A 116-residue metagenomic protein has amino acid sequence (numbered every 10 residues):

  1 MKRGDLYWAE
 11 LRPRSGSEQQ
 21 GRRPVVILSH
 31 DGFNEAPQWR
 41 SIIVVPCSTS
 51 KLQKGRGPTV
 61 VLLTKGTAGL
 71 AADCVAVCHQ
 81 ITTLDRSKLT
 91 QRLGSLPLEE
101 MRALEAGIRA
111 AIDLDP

Functional and structural regions predicted by a protein language model:
M1-P116: Conserved functional hotspots at enzyme active or ligand-binding sites that engage polyanionic ligands
